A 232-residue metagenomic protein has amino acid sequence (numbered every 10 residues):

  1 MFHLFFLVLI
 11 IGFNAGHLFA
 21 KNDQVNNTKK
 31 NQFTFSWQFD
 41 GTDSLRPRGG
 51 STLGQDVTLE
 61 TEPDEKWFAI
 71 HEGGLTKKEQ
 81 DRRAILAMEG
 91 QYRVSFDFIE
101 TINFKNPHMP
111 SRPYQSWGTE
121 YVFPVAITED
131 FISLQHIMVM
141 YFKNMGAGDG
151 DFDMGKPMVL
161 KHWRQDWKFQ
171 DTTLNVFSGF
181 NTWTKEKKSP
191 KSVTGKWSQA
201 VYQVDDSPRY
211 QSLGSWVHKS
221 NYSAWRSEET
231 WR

Functional and structural regions predicted by a protein language model:
L4-N14: Bacterial N-terminal signal peptides
G16-F19: Sec/Tat signal peptide C-region and signal peptidase I cleavage site
K21-A87, E100-K105, P110-R112, F131-S133 (+1 more regions): Amphipathic/hydrophobic helical signal segments and adjacent flexible N-terminal regions that mediate secretion
E89-Q91, W117-Y121, F131, L160-R164: Extracellular structured ligand-interaction cores
R93-I102, I137-V139, E228: Generic short beta-strand segments
P110-R112, S116-A126, Q135, R232: Hydrophobic/aromatic beta-strand elements that line small-molecule binding cavities or substrate pockets in beta-rich
A126-F180: Extended amphipathic alpha-helical segments with heptad-repeat/coiled-coil character used for oligomerization, fusion
A224-R232: Short, intrinsically disordered, charge-balanced linker/junction segments flanking boundaries in proteins
